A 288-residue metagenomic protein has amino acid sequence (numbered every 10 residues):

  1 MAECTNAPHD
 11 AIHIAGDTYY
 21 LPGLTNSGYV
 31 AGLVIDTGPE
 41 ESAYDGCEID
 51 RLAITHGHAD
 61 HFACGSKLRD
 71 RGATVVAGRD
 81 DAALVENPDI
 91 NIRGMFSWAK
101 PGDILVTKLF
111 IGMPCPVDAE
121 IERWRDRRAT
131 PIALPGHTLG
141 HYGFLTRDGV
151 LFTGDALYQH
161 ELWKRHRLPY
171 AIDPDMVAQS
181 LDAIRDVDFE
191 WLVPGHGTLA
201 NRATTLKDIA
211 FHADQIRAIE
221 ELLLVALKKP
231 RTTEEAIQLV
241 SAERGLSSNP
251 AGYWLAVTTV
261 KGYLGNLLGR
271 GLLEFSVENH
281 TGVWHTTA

Functional and structural regions predicted by a protein language model:
A2-G46, G143-G154, Q159: Conserved beta-strand hairpin/beta-sheet module of binuclear metal-dependent hydrolase folds, prominently
D17, H196, L267: Residue-level signal for inorganic ion chemistry
T18-Y20, P39-R125: Active-site HxH/HxHxD metal-binding segment of metal-dependent hydrolases
N26, E40, Y44, A63 (+10 more regions): A structural signal for the main folded, soluble domain(s) of proteins
I35-G38, I49-D60, V76-R79, A133-G136 (+2 more regions): Active-site neighborhood of phospho(di)ester-bond hydrolases with catalytic His/Asp-centered motifs
F62, V177, V260: Aromatic/hydrophobic pocket-lining residues that form the small-molecule binding cavity in soluble enzyme cores
R128-E220: Metallo-beta-lactamase
V225-A288: C-terminal regulatory/interaction regions
